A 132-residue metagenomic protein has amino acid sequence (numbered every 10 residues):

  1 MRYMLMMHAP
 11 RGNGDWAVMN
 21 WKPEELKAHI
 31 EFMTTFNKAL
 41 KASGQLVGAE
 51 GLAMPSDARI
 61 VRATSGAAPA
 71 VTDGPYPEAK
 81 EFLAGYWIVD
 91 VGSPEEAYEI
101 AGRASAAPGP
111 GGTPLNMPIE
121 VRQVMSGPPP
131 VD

Functional and structural regions predicted by a protein language model:
M1-D132: Conserved, structured core segments of small domains
